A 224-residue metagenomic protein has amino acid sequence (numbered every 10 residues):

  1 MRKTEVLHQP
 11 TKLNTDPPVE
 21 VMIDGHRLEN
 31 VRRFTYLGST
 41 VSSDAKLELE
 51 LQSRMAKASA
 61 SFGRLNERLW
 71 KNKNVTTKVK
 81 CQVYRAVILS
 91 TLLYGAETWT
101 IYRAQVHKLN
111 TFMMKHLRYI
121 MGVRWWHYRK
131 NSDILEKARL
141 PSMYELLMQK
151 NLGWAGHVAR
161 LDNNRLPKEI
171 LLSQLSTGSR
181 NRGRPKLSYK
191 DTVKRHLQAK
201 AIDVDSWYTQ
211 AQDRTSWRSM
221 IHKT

Functional and structural regions predicted by a protein language model:
M1-T224: Short linear motifs embedded in intrinsically disordered, charge-biased segments
